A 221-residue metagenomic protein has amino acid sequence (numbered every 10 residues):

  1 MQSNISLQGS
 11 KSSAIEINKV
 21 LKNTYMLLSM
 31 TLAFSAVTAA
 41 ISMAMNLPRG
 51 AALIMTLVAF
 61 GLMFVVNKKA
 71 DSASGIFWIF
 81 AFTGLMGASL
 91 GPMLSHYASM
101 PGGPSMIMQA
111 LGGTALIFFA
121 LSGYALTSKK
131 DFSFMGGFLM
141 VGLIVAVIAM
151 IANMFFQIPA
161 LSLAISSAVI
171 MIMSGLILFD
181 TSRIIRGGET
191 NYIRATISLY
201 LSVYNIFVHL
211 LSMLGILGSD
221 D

Functional and structural regions predicted by a protein language model:
M1-D221: A hydrophobic alpha-helical transmembrane-helix feature that marks the membrane cores and membrane-interface segments
